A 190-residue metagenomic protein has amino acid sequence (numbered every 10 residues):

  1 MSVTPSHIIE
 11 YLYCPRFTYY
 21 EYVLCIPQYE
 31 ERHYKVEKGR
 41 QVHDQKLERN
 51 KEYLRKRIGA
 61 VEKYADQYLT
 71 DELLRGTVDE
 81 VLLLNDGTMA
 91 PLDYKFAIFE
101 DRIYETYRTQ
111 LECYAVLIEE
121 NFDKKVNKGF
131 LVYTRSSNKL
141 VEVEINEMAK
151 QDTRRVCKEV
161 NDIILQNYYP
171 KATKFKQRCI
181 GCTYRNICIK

Functional and structural regions predicted by a protein language model:
M1-P91, I98: Metal-dependent nuclease catalytic cores that hydrolyze phosphodiester bonds in DNA/RNA, characterized by
M1-S2, D162-T173: Short, intrinsically disordered, charge-biased short linear motifs at domain edges
H7, F99, V116, Q166-N167: Non-catalytic alpha-helical scaffolds and adjoining flexible linkers that form interface surfaces for assembly
H7-I8, C14-T18, Y168-K190: Cysteine-cluster motifs in flexible loop/terminal segments that predominantly coordinate metals
E21-Y29, E120-K125, K190: Short helix-capping/linker segments at secondary-structure and domain boundaries
L24, E119, N161, L165: Hydrophobic/aromatic-lined pockets within catalytic cores
L54-K56, K125, S137-L140, K174-I180 (+1 more regions): A general structural signal for short secondary-structure boundary/capping elements
R55-K158: Mg2+/Mn2+-dependent nuclease catalytic core
